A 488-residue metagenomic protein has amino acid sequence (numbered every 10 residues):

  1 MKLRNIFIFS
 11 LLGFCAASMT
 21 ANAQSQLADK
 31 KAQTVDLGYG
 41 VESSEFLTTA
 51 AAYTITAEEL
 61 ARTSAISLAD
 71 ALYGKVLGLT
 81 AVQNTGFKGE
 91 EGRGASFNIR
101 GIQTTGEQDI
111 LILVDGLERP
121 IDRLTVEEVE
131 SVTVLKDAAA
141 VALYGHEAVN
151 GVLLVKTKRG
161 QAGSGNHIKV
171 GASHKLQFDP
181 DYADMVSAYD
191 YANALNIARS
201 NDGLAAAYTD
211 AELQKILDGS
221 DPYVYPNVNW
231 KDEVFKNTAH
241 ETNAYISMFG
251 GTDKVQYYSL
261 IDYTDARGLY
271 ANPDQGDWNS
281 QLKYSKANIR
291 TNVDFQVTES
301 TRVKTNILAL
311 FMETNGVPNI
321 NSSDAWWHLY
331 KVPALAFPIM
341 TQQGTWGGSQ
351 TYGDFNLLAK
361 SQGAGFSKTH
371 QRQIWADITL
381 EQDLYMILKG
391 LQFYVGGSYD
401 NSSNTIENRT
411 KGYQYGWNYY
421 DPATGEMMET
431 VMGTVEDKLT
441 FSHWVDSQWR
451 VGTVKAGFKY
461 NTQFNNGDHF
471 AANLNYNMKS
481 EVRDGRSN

Functional and structural regions predicted by a protein language model:
M1-I289, V303, N477: Short, small/polar-rich motifs associated with maturation and membrane association, primarily at protein termini
G86, G171-K175, D262-T264, L308-L310 (+4 more regions): Outer-membrane beta-barrel pore domains and translocons
V134, D218-N229, T264-Q275, S349-Q362 (+2 more regions): Flexible, solvent-exposed coil segments and beta strand-coil junctions, predominantly the extracellular/periplasmic
T157, I246-T252, T291-F295, A376-Q382 (+2 more regions): Residues on the lipid-exposed face of transmembrane beta-strands in outer-membrane beta-barrel proteins
G160-N166, D179, D253-K254, L269 (+4 more regions): Short loop/turn motifs that connect adjacent beta-strands in outer-membrane beta-barrel proteins
D179-D181, Y223-D262, A266-Y270, S280-F355 (+5 more regions): Flexible loop and strand-edge segments within Gram-negative outer membrane beta-barrel domains
M185-Y191, Q275-S280, I320-Y330, N408-Y419 (+2 more regions): Flexible, surface-exposed loop regions and adjacent strand-edge segments of Gram-negative outer-membrane beta-barrel
A239, S480-S487: Solvent-exposed loop/turn segments connecting transmembrane beta-strands in outer-membrane beta-barrel proteins
